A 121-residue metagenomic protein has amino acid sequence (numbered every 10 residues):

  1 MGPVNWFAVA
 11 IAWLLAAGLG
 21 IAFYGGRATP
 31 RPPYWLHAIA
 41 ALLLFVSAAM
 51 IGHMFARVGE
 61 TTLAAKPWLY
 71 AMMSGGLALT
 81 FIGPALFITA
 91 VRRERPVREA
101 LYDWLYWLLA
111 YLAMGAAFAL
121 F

Functional and structural regions predicted by a protein language model:
M1-F121: Juxtamembrane/disordered regions of integral membrane proteins
